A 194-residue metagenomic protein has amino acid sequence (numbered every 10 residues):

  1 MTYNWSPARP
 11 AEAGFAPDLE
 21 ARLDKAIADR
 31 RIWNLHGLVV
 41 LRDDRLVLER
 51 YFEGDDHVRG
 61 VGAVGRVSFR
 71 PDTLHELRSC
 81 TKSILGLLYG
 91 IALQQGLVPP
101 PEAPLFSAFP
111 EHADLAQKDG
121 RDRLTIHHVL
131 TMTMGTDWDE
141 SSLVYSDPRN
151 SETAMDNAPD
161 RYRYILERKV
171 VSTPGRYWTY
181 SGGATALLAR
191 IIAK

Functional and structural regions predicted by a protein language model:
M1-R66, R78, I91-P99, T131 (+2 more regions): N-terminal leader/targeting segments and the immediately adjacent pre-domain N-terminus
P71, E76, Q95-T136, E167-V170 (+1 more regions): Active-site helix/loop module of the DD-peptidase/beta-lactamase fold, centered on the serine-lysine SxxK catalytic
P71-D72, Q117-K118, T136, E140-K194: Catalytic-site signature segments of enzymes, centered on catalytic residues
